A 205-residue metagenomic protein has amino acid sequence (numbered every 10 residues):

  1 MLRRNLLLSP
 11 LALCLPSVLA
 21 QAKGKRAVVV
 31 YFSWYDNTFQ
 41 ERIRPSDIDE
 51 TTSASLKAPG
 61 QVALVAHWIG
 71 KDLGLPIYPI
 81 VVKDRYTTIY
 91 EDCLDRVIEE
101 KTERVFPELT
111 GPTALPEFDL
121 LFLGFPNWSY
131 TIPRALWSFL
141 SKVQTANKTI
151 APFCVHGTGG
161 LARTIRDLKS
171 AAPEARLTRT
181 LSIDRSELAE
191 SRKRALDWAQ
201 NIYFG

Functional and structural regions predicted by a protein language model:
R3-A22: N-terminal export signals
V18-G205: Active-site-proximal alpha-helix that buttresses catalytic centers in soluble enzyme cores
